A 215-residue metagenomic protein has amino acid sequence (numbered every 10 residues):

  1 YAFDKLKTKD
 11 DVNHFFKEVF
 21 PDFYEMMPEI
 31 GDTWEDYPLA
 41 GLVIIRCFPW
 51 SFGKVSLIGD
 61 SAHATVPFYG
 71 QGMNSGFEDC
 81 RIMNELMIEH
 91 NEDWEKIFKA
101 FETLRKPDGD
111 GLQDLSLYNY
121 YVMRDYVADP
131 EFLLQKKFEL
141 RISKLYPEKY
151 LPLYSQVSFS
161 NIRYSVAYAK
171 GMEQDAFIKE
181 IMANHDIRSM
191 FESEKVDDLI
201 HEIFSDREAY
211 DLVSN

Functional and structural regions predicted by a protein language model:
Y1-V43, H90-E92: Conserved FAD/dinucleotide-binding core of flavoprotein oxidoreductases
V12, F16, D79, R105-D108: Hydrophobic/aromatic residues within well-ordered alpha-helical segments
A40-L57, D110, F132: FAD-binding beta-loop-beta segment adjacent to the flavin cofactor pocket
G41-R46, A62-N74, P107, Y120: Glycine-rich phosphate/pyrophosphate-binding beta-alpha loops
I58-D60, E78: Active-site flanking residues adjacent to catalytic metal/cofactor-binding acidic residues
Y69-L86: A short alpha/beta connector and helix-capping loop motif
E85-N215: C-terminal helical "tail/cap" subdomain of flavin- and related membrane-associated enzymes
